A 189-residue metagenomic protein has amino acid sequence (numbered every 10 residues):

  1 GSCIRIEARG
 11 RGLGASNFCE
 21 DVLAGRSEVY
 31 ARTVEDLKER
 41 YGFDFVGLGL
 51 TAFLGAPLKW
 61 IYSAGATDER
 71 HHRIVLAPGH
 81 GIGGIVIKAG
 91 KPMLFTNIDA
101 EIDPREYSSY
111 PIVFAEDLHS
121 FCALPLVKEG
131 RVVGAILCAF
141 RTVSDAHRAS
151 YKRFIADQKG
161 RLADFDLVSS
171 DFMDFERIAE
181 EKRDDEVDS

Functional and structural regions predicted by a protein language model:
G1-G25, D174-S189: Signal-transmission linkers at sensory-effector interfaces
G25-L48, G130: Amphipathic alpha-helical coiled-coil segments that mediate homodimerization and allosteric signal transmission
L48-R70: GAF sensory/regulatory domain recognition with acknowledged cross-activation on helical regulatory dimers
D68-P104: Regulatory sensory and allosteric helical modules in signal-transduction proteins and certain transcription factors
D99-L118: Signal-transducing coupling segments at domain and membrane junctions
H119-V127: A short, aliphatic-rich beta-strand micro-motif
L126-F140: Sensory-domain boundary capping and coupling elements
L137-S189: Juxtadomain coupling helices with adjacent low-complexity linkers
